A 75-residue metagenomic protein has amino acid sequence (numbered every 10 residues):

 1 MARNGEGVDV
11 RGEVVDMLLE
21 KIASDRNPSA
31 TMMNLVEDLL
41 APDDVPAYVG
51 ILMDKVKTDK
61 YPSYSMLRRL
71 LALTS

Functional and structural regions predicted by a protein language model:
M1-A2, S75: Absolute protein N-terminus
A2-L39, Y61, R68: N-terminal acidic leader/helix
V14-D16, V45-M53: Amphipathic alpha-helical scaffolding segments comprising HEAT/armadillo-like alpha-solenoid repeats
V36, V45-Y48, Y64: Solenoid-repeat scaffolds in large eukaryotic assemblies
K55-K60: Solenoid-like repeat scaffolds
M66-S75: Long, compositionally biased
